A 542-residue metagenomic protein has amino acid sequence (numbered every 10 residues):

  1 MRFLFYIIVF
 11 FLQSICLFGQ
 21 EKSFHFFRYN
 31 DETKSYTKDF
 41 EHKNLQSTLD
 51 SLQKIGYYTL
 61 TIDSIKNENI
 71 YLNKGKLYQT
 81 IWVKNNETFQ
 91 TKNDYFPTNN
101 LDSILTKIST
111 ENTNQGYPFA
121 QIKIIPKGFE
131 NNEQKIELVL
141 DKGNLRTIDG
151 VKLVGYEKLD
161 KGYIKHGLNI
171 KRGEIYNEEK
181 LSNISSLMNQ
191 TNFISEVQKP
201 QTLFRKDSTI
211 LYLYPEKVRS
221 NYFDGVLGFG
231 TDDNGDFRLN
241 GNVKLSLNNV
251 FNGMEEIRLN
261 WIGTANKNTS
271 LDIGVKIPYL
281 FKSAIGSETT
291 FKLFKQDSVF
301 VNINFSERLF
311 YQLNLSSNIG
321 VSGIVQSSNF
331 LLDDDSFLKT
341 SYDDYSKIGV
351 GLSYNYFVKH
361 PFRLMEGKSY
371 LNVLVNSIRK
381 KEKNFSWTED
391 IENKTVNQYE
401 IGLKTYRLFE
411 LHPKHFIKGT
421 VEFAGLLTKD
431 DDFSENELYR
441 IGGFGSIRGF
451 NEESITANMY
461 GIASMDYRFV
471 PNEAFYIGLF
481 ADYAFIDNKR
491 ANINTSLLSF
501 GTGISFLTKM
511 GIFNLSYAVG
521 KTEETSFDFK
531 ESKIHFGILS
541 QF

Functional and structural regions predicted by a protein language model:
M1-S23, F542: Bacterial Sec-dependent N-terminal signal peptides
Q20-T231, N242-K244, R258-N268, D272-G274 (+1 more regions): Periplasmic polypeptide-binding modules associated with outer-membrane biogenesis and secretion
D141, Y214-E216, S246-N248, K276-P278 (+7 more regions): Transmembrane beta-barrel domains of outer membrane proteins
E174, N221, T231-G235, N249-F251 (+10 more regions): Gram-negative outer-membrane beta-barrel proteins
I194-S195, N221-F223, V250-I257, F281-S287 (+5 more regions): Repeated loop/turn-to-beta-strand initiation elements of outer-membrane beta-barrel proteins
D224-A265, S270-F294, S306-R308, G503: Predominantly transmembrane beta-strands of Gram-negative outer membrane beta-barrel pores used for transport
N240-K244, R258-G263, D272-G274, S369-F542: C-terminal transmembrane beta-barrel domains of outer membrane proteins
G286-T428: Transmembrane beta-strand segments of outer-membrane beta-barrel domains in Gram-negative and organellar OMPs
